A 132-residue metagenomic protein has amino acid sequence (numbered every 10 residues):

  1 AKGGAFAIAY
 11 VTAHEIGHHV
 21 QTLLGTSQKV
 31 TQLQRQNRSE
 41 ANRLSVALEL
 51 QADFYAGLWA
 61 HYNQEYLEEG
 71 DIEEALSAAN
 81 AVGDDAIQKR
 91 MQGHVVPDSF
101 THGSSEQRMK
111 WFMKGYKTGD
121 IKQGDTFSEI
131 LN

Functional and structural regions predicted by a protein language model:
A1-Y10, N42-V46: Short pre-active-site segment immediately N-terminal to the catalytic Zn-binding motif
Y10-L23, D53, G57: Active-site recognition of the HExxH zinc-binding catalytic motif
I16-T31, N63-Q64: Catalytic Zn2+-binding segment of zinc metalloproteases
K29-S39: A short small-residue
E40-R43, A47-Q88: Short helix/loop segments within enzyme catalytic domains that coordinate or immediately flank catalytic cofactors
V82-N132: Pan-zinc metallopeptidase signature
